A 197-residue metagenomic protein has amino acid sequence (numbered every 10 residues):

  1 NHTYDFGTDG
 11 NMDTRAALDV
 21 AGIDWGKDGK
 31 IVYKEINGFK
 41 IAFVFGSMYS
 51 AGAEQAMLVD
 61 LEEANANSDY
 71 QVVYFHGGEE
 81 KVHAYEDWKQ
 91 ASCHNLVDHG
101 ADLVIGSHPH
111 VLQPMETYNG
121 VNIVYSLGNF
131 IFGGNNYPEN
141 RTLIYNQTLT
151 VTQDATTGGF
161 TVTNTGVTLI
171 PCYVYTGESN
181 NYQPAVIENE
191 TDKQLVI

Functional and structural regions predicted by a protein language model:
N1-I197: Acidic, metal/ion-coordinating pockets
